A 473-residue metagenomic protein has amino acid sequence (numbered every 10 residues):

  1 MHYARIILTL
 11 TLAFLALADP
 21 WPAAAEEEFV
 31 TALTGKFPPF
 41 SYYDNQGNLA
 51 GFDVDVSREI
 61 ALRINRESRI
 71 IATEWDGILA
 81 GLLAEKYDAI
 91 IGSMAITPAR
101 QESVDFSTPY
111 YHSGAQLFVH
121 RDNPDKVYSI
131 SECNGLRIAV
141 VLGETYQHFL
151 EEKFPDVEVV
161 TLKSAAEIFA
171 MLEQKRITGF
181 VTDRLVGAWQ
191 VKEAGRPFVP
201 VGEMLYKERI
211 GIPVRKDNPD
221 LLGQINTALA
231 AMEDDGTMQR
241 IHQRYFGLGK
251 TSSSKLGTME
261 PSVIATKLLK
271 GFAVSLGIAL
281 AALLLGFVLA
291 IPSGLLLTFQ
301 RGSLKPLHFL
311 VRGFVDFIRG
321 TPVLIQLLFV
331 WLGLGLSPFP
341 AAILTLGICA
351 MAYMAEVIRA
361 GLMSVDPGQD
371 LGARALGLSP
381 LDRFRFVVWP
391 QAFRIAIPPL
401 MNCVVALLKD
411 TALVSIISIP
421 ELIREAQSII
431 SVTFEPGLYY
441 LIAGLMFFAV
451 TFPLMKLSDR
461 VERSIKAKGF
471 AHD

Functional and structural regions predicted by a protein language model:
E27-F52: Short glycine-rich His-centered loop
V30, R66-E67, A84-G92, L136-R137 (+3 more regions): Alpha-to-beta junction loops
L33-F37, I71-D76, E85-T97, H120-R121 (+3 more regions): Beta->alpha turn/N-cap motifs
T34-G35, R100, Y111-R121, R184 (+2 more regions): Periplasmic-binding protein-like
F37, V54-D55, R69-A80, D125 (+3 more regions): Short helix-initiation/N-cap motifs at beta->coil->alpha
V54, R58, L62-E132, G195-L205: Acidic, polar ligand-binding/catalytic clefts
V54-I64, R121-P124, S131, L136-R137 (+4 more regions): Extended ligand-binding regions for polar small-molecule ligands
L142, S254-D473: Transmembrane alpha-helices and adjacent helix-loop boundaries
